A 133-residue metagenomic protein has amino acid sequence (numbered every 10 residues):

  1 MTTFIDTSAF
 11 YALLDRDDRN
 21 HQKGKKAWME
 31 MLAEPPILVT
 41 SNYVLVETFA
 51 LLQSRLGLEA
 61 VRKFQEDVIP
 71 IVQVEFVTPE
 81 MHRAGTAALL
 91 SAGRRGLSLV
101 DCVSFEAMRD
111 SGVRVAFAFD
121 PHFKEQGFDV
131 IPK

Functional and structural regions predicted by a protein language model:
M1-V39, Q53-K63: Short, well-structured N-terminal submotif of metal-dependent ribonuclease cores
D6, E47, D101, D120: Acidic active-site catalytic centers that drive phospho-/nucleotidyl reactions and related ester hydrolyses
E34-L38, I71-Q73, G112-R114: Short active-site oxyanion
T48, E66-P79, T86, G93-R94 (+1 more regions): Short acidic, glycine/proline-enriched helix-loop-strand junctions
A50-Q53, R109: Short glycine/serine- and small hydrophobic-enriched flexible loop segments
V74-V115: Active-site neighborhoods of divalent-metal-dependent phosphate/nucleic-acid chemistry enzymes
F105, D110-K133: Acidic, PIN/NYN-like endoribonuclease modules and their adjacent C-terminal/linker elements
